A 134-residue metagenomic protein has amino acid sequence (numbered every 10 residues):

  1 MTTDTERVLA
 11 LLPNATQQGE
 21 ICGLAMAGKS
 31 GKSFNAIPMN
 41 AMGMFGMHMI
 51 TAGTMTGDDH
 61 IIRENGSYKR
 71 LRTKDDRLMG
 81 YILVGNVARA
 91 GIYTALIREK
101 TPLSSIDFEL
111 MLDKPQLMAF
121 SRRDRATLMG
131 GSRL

Functional and structural regions predicted by a protein language model:
M1-G91: Mid-to-C-terminal Rossmann-like scaffold of FAD/NAD(P)H-dependent oxidoreductases
Q18-A25, M118-L134: An exposure/low-complexity boundary signal
E64-T127: C-terminal auxiliary extensions adjacent to catalytic cores
